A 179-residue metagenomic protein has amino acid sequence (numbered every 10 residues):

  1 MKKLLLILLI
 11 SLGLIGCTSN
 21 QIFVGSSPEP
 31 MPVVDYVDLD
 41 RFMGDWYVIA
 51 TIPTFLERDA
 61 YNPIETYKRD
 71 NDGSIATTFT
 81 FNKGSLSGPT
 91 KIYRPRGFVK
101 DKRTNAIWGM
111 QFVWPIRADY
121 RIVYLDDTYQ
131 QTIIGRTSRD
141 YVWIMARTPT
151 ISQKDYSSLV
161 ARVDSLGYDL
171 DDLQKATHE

Functional and structural regions predicted by a protein language model:
M1-L4: Positively charged n-region of N-terminal signal peptides that target proteins for export
I7-L14: Bacterial N-terminal signal peptides
C17-E179: A beta-rich soluble binding module of mature secreted/lumenal proteins
